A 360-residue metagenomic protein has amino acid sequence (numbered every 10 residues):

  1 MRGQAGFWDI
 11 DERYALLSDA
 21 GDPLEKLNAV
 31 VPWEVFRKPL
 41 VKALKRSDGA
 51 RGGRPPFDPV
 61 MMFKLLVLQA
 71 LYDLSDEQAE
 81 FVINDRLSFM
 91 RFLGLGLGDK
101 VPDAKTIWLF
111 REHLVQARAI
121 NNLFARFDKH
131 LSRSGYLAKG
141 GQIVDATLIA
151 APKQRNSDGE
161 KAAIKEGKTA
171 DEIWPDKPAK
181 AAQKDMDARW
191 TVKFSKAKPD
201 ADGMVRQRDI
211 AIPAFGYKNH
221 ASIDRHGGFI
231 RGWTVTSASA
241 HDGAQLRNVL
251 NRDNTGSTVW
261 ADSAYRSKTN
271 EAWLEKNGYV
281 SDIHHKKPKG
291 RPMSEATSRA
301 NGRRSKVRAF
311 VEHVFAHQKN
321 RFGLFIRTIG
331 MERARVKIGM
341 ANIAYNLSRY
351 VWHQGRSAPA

Functional and structural regions predicted by a protein language model:
M1-K42, H353-A360: Charged, often Cys/His-bearing segments associated with DNA-binding zinc-finger transcription factors
L16, P32, G53-M61, D99-D103 (+3 more regions): Secondary-structure capping and boundary motifs in well-ordered enzyme cores
L17, E25-V67, L71-Y72, T106: Basic, short loop/linker segments at the boundary and entry of helix-turn-helix/winged-helix-like folds
G52-F57, W260-T269, K287-K289: Acidic, metal-coordinating catalytic cores used for nucleic-acid/nucleotide bond scission and strand-transfer chemistry
E77, F81-N84, L93-G94, G98 (+1 more regions): Polybasic low-complexity intrinsically disordered regions
A244, T269, G290-T297: Short, charged, surface-exposed secondary-structure boundary motifs
A272, N277-G278, T297-A360: Basic, amphipathic alpha-helical segments enriched in Lys/Arg and hydrophobic/aromatic residues
N277-H285: Short hydrophobic/aromatic-enriched beta-strand-loop microsegments
